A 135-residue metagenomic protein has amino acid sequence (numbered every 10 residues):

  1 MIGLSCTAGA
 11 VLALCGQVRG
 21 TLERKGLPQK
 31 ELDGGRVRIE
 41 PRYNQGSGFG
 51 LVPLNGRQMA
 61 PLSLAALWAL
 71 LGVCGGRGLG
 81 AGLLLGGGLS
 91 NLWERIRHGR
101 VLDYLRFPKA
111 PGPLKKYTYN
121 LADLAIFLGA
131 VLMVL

Functional and structural regions predicted by a protein language model:
M1-L135: Alpha-helical transmembrane bundles and membrane-interface segments of multipass inner-membrane proteins
